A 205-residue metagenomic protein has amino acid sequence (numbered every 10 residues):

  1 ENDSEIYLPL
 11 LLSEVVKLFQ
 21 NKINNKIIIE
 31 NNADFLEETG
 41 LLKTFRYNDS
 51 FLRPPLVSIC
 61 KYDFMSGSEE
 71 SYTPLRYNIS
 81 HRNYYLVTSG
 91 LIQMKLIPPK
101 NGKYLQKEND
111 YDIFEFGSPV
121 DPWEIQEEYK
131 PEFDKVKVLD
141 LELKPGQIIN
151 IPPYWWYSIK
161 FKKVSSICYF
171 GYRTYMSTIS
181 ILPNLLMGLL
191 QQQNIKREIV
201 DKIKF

Functional and structural regions predicted by a protein language model:
E1-I148, S158-F205: N-terminal accessory scaffold of Fe(II)-dependent oxygenases
